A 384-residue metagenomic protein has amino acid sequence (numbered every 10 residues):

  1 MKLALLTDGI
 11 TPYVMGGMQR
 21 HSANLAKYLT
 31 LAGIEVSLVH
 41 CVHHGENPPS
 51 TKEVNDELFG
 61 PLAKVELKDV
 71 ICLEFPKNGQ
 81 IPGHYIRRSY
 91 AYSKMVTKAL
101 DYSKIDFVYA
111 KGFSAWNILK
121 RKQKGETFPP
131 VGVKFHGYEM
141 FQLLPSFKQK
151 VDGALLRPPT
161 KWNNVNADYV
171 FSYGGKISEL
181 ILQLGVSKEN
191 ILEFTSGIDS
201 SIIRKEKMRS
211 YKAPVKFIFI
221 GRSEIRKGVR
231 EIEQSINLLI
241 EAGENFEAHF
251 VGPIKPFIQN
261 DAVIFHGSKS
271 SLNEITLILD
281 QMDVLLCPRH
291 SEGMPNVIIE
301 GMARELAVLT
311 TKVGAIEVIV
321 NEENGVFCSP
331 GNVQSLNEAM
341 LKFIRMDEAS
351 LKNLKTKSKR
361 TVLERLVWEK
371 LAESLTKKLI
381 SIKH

Functional and structural regions predicted by a protein language model:
L3, F107-Y109, K122-L144, F171: Active-site proximal beta-strand in glycosyltransferases
K150-V170: Membrane-proximal helix-turn-helix segments that form the acceptor-binding/catalytic region of lipid-linked
F171, R209-K227, E233-I236: Conserved donor-binding/catalytic core segment of Leloir-type glycosyltransferases
K176, G197: Carbohydrate-associated surface elements
G252-N273: Nucleotide-activated donor-binding/catalytic signature segment of Leloir-type glycosyltransferases, i.e., the conserved
H290: Aromatic "clamp/platform" in nucleotide-sugar-dependent glycosyltransferases that forms part of the donor/acceptor
A307-T310: Short hydrophobic beta-strand element within catalytic cores of glycosyltransferases and related nucleotide-activated
E322, V326-V333, K342-E348: Conserved acidic donor-binding segment of nucleotide-sugar-dependent glycosyltransferases
